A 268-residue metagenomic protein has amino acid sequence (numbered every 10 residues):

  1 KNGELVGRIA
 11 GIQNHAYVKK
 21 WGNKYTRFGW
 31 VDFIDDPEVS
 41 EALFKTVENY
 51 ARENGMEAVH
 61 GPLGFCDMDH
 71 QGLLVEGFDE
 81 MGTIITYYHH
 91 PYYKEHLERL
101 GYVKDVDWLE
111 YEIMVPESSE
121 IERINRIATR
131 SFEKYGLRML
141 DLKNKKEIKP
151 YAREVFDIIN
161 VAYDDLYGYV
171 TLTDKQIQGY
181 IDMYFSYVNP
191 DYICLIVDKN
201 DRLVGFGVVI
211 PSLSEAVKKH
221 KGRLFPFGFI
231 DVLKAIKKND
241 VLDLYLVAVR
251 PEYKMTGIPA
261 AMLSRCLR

Functional and structural regions predicted by a protein language model:
K1-E41, E110, I127-L137: Contiguous N-terminal and early-domain "leader" segments and peripheral loops that mark the onset or edge of a domain
K1-K20, D141-V249: A conserved beta-strand-loop-helix scaffold within acyl/acetyltransferase catalytic domains
K20-G101, V106, H220-R268: Acyl-donor binding region in acyl/amide transferases
P37, E120, A216-K218: Intrinsically disordered, low-complexity acidic/polar segments
L63, A128, P211-L213: Short, small-residue-rich loop/turn micro-motifs
F65-D67, P116, K145, S214: Short, solvent-exposed loop/turn segments at secondary-structure junctions
Y87-Y167: Acyltransferase donor/substrate-recognition loop-hinge adjacent to the catalytic core
V115-Y135, G168-Q176, L203-G205, I230-I236 (+2 more regions): Short flexible/disordered coil segments
